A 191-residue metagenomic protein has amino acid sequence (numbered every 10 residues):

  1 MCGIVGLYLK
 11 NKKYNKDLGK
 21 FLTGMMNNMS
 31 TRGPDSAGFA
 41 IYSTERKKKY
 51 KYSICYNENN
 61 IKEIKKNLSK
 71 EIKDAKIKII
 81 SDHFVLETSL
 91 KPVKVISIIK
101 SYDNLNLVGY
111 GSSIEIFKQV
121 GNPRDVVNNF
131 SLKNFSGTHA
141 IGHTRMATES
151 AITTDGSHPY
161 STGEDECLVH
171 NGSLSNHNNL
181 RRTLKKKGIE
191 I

Functional and structural regions predicted by a protein language model:
M1-I191: Conserved short alpha-helical segments that host acidic/polar catalytic motifs at enzyme active sites
